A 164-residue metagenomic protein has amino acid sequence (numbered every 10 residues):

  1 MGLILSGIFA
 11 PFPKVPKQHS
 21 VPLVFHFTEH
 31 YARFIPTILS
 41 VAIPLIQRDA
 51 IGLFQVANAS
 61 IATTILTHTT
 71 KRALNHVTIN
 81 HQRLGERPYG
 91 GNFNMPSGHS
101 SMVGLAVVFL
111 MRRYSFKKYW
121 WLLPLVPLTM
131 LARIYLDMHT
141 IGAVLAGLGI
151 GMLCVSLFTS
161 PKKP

Functional and structural regions predicted by a protein language model:
M1-M95, S101-I134: Hydrophobic alpha-helical bundle signature of multipass membrane enzymes
A73-R83, I141-L148, P164: A cytosolic-side transmembrane-helix exit/cap motif
H99-V103, H139-K162: Alpha-helical transmembrane segments that form the membrane-embedded catalytic/substrate-binding core of multi-pass
K118-L123, L157-P164: Functional transmembrane or membrane-interface alpha-helices that line membrane-embedded catalytic, ligand-binding
